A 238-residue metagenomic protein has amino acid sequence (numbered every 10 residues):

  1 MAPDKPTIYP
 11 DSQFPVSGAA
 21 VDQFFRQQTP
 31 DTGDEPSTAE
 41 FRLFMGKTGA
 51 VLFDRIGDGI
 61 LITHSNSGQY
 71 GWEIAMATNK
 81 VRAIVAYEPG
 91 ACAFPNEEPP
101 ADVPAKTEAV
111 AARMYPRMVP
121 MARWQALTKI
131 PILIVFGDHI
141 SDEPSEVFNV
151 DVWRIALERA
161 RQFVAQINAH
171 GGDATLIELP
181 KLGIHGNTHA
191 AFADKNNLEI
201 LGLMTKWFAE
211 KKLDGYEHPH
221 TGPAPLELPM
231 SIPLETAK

Functional and structural regions predicted by a protein language model:
M1-Q23: Low-complexity, serine/threonine/proline-enriched polar segments
A39-I60: Conserved acidic catalytic loop of the alpha/beta-hydrolase fold
L61-I62, I84: Conserved alpha/beta-hydrolase fold motif
S65-S67, E88: Catalytic nucleophile serine of serine hydrolases, specifically the conserved "nucleophile elbow" pentapeptide
G68-N79, I84: Short glycine-enriched nucleophile-adjacent loop and the immediately C-terminal alpha-helix near the catalytic center
N79-P95: A conserved short beta-strand
A91-H170, T175: The feature captures the conserved acid-bearing segment of alpha/beta-hydrolase catalytic domains
G186, A190-P233: Catalytic active-site module of serine/aspartate enzymes centered on a nucleophile-bearing elbow/loop
